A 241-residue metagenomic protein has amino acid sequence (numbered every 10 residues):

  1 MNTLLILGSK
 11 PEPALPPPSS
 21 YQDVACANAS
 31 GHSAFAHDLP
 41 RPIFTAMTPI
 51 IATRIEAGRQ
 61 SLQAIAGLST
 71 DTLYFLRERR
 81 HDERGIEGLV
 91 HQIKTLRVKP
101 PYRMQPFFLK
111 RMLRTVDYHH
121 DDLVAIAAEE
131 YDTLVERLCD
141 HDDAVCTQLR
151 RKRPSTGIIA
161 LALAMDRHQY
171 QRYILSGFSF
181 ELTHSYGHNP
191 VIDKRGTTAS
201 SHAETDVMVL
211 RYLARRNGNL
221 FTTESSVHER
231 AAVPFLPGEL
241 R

Functional and structural regions predicted by a protein language model:
M1-R241: Metal-ion/cofactor- or nucleotide/acyl-coenzyme-handling active-site neighborhoods
